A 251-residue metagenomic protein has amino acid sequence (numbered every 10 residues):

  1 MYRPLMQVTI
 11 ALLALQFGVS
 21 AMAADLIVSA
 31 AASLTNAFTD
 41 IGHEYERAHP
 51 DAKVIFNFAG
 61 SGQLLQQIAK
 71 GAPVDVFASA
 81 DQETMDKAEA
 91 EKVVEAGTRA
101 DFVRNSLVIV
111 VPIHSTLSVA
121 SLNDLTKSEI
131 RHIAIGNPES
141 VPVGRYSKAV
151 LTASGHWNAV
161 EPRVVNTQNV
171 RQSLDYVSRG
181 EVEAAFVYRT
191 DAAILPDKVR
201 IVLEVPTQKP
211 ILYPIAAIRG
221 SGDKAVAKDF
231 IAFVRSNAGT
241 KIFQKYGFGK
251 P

Functional and structural regions predicted by a protein language model:
M1-Q7: Positively charged n-region of N-terminal signal peptides that target proteins for export
Q7-G18: Bacterial N-terminal signal peptides
A23-H49, K53-A72, S79-Q82, D86-P251: Exported/periplasmic ABC-transporter solute-binding proteins
